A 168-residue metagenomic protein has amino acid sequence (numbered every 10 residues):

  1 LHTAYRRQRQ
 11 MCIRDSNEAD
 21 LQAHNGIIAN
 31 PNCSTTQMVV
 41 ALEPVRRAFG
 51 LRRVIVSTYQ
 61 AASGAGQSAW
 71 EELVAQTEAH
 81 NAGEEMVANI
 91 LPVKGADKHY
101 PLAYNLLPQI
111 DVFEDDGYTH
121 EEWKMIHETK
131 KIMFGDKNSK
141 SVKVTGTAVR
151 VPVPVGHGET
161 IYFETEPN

Functional and structural regions predicted by a protein language model:
L1-H2, N17-E18, V151: Short, flexible, glycine/charge-rich loop motifs used to bind or transfer phosphoryl groups or to couple energy/partner
L1-I13: Single conserved hydrophobic/aromatic residue that forms the stacking wall/gate of nucleotide- or nucleobase-binding
Q10, R14-N25: Flexible, Lys/Arg-rich cytosolic regulatory linkers and terminal tails that connect or flank
L21-I28, T35-N168: Active-site-lining helix/loop region of Rossmann-like oxidoreductase modules
